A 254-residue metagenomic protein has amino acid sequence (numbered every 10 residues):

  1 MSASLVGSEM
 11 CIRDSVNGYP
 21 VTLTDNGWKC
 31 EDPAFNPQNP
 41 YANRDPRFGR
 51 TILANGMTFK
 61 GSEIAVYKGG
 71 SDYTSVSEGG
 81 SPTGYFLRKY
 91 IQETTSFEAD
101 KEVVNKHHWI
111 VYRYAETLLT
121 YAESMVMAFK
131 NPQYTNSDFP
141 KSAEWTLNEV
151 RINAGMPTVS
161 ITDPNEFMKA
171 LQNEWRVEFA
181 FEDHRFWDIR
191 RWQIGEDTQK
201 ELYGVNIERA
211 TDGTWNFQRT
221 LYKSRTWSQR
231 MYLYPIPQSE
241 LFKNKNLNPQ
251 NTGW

Functional and structural regions predicted by a protein language model:
M1-G7, C11-I12: Single conserved hydrophobic/aromatic residue that forms the stacking wall/gate of nucleotide- or nucleobase-binding
V6, P40, R44, F48-L53 (+4 more regions): Extended, hydrophobic/aromatic-rich amphipathic alpha-helical segments that build helical scaffolds
S15-D32, W215: Surface-exposed intrinsically disordered loops and tails
N26-Y114: Flexible, polar/acidic helix-loop-strand segments at domain edges
T94-E102, Q199-T211: Short, solvent-exposed loop/beta-turn-alpha elements that line the ligand-binding surface or hinge of extracytoplasmic
A154-P157: Alpha-helical junction/boundary sensor with strong preference for TPR arrays
Q229-W254: Extended, compositionally biased alpha-helical segments that mediate assembly or anchoring
